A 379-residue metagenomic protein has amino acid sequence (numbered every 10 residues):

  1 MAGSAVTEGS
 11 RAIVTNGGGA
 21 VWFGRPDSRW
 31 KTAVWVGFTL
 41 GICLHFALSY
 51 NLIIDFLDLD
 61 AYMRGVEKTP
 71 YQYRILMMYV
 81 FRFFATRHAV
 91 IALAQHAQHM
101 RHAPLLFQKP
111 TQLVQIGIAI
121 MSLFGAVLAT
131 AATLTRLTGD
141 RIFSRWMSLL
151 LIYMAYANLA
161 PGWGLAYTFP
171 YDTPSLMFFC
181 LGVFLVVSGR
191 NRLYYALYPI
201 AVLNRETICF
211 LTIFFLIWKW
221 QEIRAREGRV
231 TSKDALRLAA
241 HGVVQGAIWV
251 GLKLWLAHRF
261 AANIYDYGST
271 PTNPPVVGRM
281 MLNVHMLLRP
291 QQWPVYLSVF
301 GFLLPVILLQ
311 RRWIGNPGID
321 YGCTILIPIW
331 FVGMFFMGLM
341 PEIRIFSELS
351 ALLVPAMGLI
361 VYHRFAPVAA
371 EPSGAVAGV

Functional and structural regions predicted by a protein language model:
M1-C43, V379: Start-transfer (signal-anchor) and selected internal transmembrane alpha helices of multi-pass inner/ER membrane
V14, G18, L211-V243: Perimembrane helix-loop-helix junctions
H45-Y50, V230-I314: Membrane-lumen/periplasm interface segments of specific transmembrane helices in polyprenyl phosphate-linked
F46-D60, K68-V80, V90-A97: Extracytoplasmic catalytic/substrate-binding loops of multi-pass membrane glycan-assembly enzymes
L105, K109, L113-G139: Transmembrane-helix motifs of polytopic, lipid-linked glycan transferases
Q108-Q112, I116, S144-F178, F335: Aromatic- and kink-enriched transmembrane "portal" helix at the membrane-lumen/periplasm boundary that abuts
T173-R192, L353-A356: Specific aromatic-rich, kink-prone transmembrane helix
C180-L185, R192-E206, L211-L216: Membrane-interface alpha helices of multi-pass inner-membrane proteins
